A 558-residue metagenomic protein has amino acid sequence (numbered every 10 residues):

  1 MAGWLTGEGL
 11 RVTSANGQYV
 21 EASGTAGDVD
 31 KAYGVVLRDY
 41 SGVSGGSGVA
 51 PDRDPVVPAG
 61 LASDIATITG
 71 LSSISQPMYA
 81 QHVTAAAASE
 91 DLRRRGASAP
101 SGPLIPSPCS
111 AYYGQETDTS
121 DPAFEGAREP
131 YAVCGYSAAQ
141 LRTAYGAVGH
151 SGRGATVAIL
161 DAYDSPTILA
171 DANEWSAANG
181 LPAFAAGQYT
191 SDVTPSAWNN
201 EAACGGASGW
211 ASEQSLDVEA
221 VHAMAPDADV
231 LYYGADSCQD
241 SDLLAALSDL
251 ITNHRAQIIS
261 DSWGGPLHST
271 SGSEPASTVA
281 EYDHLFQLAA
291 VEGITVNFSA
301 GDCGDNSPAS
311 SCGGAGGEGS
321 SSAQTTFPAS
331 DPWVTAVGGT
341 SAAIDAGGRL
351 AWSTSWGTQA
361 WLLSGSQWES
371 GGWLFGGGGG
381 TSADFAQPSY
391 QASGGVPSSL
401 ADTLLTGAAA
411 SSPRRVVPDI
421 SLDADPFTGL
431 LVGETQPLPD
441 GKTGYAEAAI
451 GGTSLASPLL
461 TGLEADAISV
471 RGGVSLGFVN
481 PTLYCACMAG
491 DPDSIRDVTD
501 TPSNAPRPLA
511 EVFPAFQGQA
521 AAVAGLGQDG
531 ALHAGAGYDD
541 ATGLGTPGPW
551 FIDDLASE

Functional and structural regions predicted by a protein language model:
M1-N16, E21-A336, G376, S382-G451 (+5 more regions): Substrate-binding/charge-relay-adjacent region of secreted/lumenal peptidase catalytic domains
W4, W210, W263, W352-W361 (+2 more regions): Tryptophan-centered motif/residue detector
Y79-S89, W352, G357-Q359, G490-P508: Internal, charge-rich low-complexity segments
A235-S237, A342, D425, D500-S503: Residues that form or immediately flank small-molecule/cofactor binding pockets and catalytic motifs
S330-P332, A336-P388: Polar, glycine-rich mid-to-C-terminal structural blocks that act as macromolecule-binding/assembly scaffolds
E369-D402, Y484-P508: Acidic, glycine-rich loop-and-strand cores that form catalytic or ligand-binding grooves in diverse globular domains
T461-S469: Short glycine/serine- and small hydrophobic-enriched flexible loop segments
I468-D540: An often Trp-containing, charged/polar helix-loop segment at the C-terminal end of enzyme catalytic cores
